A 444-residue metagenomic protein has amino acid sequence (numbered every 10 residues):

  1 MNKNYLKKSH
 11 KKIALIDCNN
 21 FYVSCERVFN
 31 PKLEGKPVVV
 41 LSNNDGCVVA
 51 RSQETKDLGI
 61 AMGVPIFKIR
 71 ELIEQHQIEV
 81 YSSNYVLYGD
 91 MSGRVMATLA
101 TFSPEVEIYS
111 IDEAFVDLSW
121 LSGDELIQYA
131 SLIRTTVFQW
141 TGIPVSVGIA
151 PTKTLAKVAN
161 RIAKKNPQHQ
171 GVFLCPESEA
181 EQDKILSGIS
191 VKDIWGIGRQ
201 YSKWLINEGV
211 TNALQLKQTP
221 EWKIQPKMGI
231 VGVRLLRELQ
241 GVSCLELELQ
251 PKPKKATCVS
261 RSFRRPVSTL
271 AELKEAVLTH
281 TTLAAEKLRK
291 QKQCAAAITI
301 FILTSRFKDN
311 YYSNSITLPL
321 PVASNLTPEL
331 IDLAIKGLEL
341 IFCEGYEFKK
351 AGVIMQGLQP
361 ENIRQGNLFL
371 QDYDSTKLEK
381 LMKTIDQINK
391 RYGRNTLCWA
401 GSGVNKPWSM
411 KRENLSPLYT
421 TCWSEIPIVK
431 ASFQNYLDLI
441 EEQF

Functional and structural regions predicted by a protein language model:
M1-R237, E246-L247, E286, S375-F444: Gly/Gly-Pro- and Ser/Thr-rich, intrinsically disordered tail segments characteristic of DNA damage-repair and tolerance
L6, D193, Y201-E347, A431 (+1 more regions): DNA-contacting surface of Y-family translesion DNA polymerases
E34-K36, H76, I143, C294-A296 (+3 more regions): A generic structural signal for short beta-strands and their flanking turns/coil linkers
Y109-E113, A150-K153, Q293-A297, Y346-K350: Short Gly/Ser/Thr- and Asp/Glu-enriched loop/turn motifs at secondary-structure junctions
F115-S119, S315-P321, Q365-L370: Short, hydrophobic beta-strand segments
S122-L126, K308, Q359-G366: Short, charged/polar, Gly/Pro-enriched secondary-structure boundary elements
L155, K308-D309, P360-N362, N405-P407: Flexible loop/turn segments at secondary-structure boundaries
I335-R391, N395: C-terminal hydrophobic structural anchor segments that stabilize assembly/packing rather than catalytic chemistry
